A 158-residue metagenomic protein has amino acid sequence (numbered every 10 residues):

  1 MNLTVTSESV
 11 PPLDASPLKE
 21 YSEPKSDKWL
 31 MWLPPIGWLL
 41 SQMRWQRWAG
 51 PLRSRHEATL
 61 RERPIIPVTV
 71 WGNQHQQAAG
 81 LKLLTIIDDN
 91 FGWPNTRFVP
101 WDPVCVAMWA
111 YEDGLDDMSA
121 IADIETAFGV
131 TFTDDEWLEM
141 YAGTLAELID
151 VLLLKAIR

Functional and structural regions predicted by a protein language model:
M1-H56: N-terminal targeting leaders that direct proteins to extracytoplasmic destinations
L3, E8-P11, G50-F98, D123: Thiotemplate assembly-line natural product biosynthesis machinery
W93-V99, F132-W137: Short, surface-exposed acidic
P103-G114: Short helix-coil junctions and helix-kink-helix linkers
G114-M140: Phosphopantetheinylated carrier protein domains
L145-R158: Short, amphipathic alpha-helical interaction segments positioned at domain boundaries
